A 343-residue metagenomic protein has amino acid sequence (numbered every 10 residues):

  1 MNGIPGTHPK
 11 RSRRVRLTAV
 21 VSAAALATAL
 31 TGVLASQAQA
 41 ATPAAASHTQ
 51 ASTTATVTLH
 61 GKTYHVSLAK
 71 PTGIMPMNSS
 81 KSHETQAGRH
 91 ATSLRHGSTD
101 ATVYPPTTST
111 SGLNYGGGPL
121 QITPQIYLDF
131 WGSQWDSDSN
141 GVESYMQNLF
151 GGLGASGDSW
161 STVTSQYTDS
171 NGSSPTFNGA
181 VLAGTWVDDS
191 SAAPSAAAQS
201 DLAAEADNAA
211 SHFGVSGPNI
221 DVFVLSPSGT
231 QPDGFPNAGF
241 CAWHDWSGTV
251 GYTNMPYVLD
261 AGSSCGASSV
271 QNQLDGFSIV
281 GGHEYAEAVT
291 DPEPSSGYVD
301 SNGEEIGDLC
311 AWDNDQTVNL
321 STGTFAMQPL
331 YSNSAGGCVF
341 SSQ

Functional and structural regions predicted by a protein language model:
N2-G6, A19, A24-L113, L153-V163 (+1 more regions): N-terminal zymogen propeptides
T107-G116, N237-W243: Alpha-helical scaffolding within the catalytic cores of extracellular/periplasmic polymer-degrading hydrolases
S111, I122-D138: Fold-level signature of zinc-dependent metallopeptidase catalytic domains
I122-I126, A155-D158, G217-V222, T249-G251 (+1 more regions): Loop/turn elements at helix/coil->beta-strand transitions in domains of secreted/extracellular proteins
L128, I279-D291: Active-site recognition of the HExxH zinc-binding catalytic motif
W135-V187: Active-site-surrounding "flap" and adjacent substrate/cofactor-binding loops of secreted or lumenal enzymes, prototyped
S173-W246: Active-site-proximal segments of metallohydrolase catalytic domains
F235-D275, D291-Q343: Metalloprotease/metallohydrolase-associated module, dominated by Zn2+-dependent proteases
